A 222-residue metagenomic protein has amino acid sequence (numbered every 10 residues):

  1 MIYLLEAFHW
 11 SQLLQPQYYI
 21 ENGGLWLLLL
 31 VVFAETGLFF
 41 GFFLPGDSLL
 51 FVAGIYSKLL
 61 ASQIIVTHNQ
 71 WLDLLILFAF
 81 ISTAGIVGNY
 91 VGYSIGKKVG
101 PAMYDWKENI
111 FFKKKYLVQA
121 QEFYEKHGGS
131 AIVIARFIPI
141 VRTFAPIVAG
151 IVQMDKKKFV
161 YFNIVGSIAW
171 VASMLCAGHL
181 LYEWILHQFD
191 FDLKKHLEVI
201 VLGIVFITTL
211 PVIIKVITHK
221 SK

Functional and structural regions predicted by a protein language model:
M1-L30, I55-I147, I151-M154, K158 (+2 more regions): Membrane-interfacial helix-loop-helix
L29-F51, T208: Transmembrane alpha-helix interface/packing and boundary motifs in multi-pass membrane proteins, characterized by
L30, L49, A79-T83, V87 (+5 more regions): Hydrophobic residues within alpha-helical transmembrane segments of multi-pass solute transporters/permease subunits
E35, L181, F206-T209, I213: Hydrophobic membrane-targeting signal helices
G41-F42, I134, Y161-F162: Hydrophobic alpha-helical membrane segments of integral membrane proteins
F42-S57, A172-L180: Conserved long hydrophobic alpha-helices within structured protein cores
Y90, S94, V171-A172, C176: Mid-bilayer segments of alpha-helical transmembrane spans in multi-pass integral membrane proteins that mediate
Y116, A169-V171: Short secondary-structure transition/capping segments
